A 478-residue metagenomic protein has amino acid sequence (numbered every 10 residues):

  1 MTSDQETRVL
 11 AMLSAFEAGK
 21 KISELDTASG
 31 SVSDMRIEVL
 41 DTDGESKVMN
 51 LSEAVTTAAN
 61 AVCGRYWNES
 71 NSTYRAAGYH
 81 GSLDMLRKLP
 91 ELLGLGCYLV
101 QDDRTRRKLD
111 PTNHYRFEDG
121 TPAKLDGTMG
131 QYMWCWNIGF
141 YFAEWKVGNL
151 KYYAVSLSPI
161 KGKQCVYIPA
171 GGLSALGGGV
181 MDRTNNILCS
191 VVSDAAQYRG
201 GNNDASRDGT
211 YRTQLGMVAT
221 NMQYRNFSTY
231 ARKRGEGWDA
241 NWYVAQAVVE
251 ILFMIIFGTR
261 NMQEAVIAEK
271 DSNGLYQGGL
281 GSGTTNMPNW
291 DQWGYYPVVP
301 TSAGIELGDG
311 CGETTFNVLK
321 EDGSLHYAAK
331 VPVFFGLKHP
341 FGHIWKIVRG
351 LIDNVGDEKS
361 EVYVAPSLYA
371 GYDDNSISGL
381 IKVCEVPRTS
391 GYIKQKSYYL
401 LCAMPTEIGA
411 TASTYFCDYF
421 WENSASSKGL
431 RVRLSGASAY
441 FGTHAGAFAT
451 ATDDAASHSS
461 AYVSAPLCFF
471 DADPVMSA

Functional and structural regions predicted by a protein language model:
M1-G30, D473, S477-A478: Short, intrinsically disordered N-terminal pre-domain segments
S29-D41, G336-K338: Short hydrophobic/aromatic-rich beta-strand motifs
R36-T57: Short, surface-exposed terminal/edge motifs of secreted or surface/virion proteins that either
D41-E45, F140-F142, G178, L351-I352 (+1 more regions): Acidic glycine-/aspartate-rich tracts in secreted/extracellular proteins
G64, S272-S302, I344-D353, S376-A478: C-terminal, surface-exposed recognition/capping segments
L95-S158: Extended, Lys/Arg-enriched charged tracts that mediate electrostatic binding to polyanionic substrates
T128-G130, L157-H339: Short aromatic-cysteine micro-motif
N354-L368: A short, polar/charged loop-to-alpha-helix boundary motif
